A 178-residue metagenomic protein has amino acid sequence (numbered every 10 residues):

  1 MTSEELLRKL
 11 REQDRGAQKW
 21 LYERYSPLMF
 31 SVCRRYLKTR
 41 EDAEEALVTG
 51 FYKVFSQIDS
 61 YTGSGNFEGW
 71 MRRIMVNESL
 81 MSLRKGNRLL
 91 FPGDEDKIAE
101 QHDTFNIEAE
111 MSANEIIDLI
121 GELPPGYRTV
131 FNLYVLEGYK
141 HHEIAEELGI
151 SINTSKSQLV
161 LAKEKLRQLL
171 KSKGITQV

Functional and structural regions predicted by a protein language model:
E5, K9, L90-F91, E115 (+2 more regions): C-terminal edge and immediately downstream basic/flexible tail or linker adjoining helix-turn-helix-like DNA-binding
L7-S31: A short, charge-rich alpha-helical start-of-domain segment used by transcription regulators
R11-E12, K38, V48-N66, K85-N87: Sigma70-family region 2
S31, E45-Y52, G65-N77: Structural recognition of an alpha-helix C-terminal capping motif at a helix-to-coil junction
D59-G63, R73-G93, L161: Arg/Lys-rich amphipathic alpha helix in sigma70-family domain 2
V76, L80, L136, L148-S172: DNA-recognition helix of helix-turn-helix
M81, R88-N114: Internal acidic/polar
V130-Y134: A short pre-motif secondary-structure segment
